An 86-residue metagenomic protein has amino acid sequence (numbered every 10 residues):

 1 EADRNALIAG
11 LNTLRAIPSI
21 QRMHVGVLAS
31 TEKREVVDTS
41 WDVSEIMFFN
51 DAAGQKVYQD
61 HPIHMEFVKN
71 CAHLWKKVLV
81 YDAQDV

Functional and structural regions predicted by a protein language model:
E1-I46, N50-D60, A83-V86: Short S/T/G/P-rich N-terminal loop/turn motif that feeds into the first structured element of a domain
A52-V78: C-terminal structural segments of small proteins and small subunits
